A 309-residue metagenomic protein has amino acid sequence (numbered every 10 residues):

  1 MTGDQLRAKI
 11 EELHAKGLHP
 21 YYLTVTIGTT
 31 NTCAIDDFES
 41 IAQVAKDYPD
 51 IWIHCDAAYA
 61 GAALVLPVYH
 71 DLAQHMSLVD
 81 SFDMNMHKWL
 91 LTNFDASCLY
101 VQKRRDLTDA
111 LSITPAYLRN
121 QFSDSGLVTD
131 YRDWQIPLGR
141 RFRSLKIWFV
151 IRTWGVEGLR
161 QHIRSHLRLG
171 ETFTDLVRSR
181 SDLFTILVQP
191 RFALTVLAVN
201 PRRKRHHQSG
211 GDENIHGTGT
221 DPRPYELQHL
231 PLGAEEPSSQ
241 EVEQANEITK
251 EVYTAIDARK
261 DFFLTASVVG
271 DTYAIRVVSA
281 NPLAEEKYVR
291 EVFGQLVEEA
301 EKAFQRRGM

Functional and structural regions predicted by a protein language model:
M1-D106: Conserved PLP-enzyme active-site core in the AAT-like
G28-T30, A60, H87-W89, A96-S97 (+9 more regions): Short, glycine-/Ser/Thr-/acidic-enriched flexible segments
A58, A62, T114-Y117, V188-V196 (+1 more regions): A glycine-rich phosphate-binding loop feature that marks nucleotide/adenosyl-phosphate handling sites
L66, H75-R180: Active-site C-terminal subdomain of aminotransferase-like
L183-P190, A266-S267, R307: Flexible, glycine/charged-enriched surface loops at secondary-structure junctions
I186-A255: Conserved PLP-binding catalytic core of the aspartate aminotransferase-like
V196-K204, Q228, L232-Q244, D261-E291: Conserved PLP-binding active-site segment of the aspartate aminotransferase-like
E213, P222, V269-M309: PLP-dependent enzyme catalytic core of the Aspartate aminotransferase-like
